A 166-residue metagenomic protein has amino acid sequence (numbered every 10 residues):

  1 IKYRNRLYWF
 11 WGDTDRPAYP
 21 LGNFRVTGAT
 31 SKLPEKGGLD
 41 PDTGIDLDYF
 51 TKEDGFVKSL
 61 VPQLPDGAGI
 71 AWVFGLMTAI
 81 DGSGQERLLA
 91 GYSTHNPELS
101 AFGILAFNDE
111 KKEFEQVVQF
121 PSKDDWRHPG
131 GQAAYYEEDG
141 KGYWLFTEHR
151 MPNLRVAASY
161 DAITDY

Functional and structural regions predicted by a protein language model:
I1-G69, M77-H128, Y136-Y166: Beta-rich carbohydrate-recognition and catalytic domains
G131: Flexible gly/pro/ser-rich segments immediately N-terminal to CXXCH heme-c attachment motifs in exported/periplasmic
